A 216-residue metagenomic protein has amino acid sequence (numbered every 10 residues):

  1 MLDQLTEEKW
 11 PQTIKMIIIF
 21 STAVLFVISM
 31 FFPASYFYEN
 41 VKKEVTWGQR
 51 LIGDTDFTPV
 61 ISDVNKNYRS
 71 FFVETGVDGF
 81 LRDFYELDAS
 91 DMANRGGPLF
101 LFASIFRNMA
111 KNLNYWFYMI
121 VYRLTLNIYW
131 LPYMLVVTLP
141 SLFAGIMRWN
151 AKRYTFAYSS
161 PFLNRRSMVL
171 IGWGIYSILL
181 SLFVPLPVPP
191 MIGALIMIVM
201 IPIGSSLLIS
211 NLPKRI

Functional and structural regions predicted by a protein language model:
M1-Y38: Hydrophobic secretory-pathway targeting helix
E8, R107, K111, Y115-Y122 (+2 more regions): Membrane-helix interfacial "entry" motifs
L25-F32, L135, L139, L207-N211: Short hydrophobic alpha-helical membrane-anchoring segments
S29-V77: Juxtamembrane non-transmembrane segments of integral membrane proteins
F71-L87, V188-M197: Alpha-helical membrane-embedding segments and immediately adjacent membrane-interface amphipathic helices
T75-L131: Individual transmembrane alpha-helix segments
A110-W149, M197, I201: Hydrophobic alpha-helical transmembrane segments of integral membrane proteins
L142-I216: Hydrophobic alpha-helical transmembrane segments and adjacent short intramembrane/lumenal linkers of inner/organellar
